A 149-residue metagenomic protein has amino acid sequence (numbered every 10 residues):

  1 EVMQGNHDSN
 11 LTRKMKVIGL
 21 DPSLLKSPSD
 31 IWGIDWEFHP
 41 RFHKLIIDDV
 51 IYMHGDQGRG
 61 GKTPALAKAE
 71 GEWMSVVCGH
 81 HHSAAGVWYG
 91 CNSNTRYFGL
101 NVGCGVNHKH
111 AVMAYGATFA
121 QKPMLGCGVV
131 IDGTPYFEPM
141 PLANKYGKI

Functional and structural regions predicted by a protein language model:
E1, D35-R41, M53, L100: General small-molecule cofactor/ligand-binding pocket signal
E1-G33: Core catalytic region of metal-dependent phosphoesterases/phosphodiesterases, especially metallo-beta-lactamase-like
V2-N6, H39-F42, E138-L142: Acidic carboxylate-rich catalytic motifs and surrounding loops in phosphoryl-/glycosyl-chemistry enzymes
H7-D8, H43, R59, T63-P64: Solvent-exposed, charged interface segments at domain starts and junctions
L24-P28, P40, A84-G90: Intrinsically disordered, low-complexity boundary segments flanking structured domains
S29-I47: Short acidic low-complexity segments
V50-L142: Conserved beta-sheet core of the metallophosphoesterase superfamily
P141-I149: C-terminal/domain-terminus segments
